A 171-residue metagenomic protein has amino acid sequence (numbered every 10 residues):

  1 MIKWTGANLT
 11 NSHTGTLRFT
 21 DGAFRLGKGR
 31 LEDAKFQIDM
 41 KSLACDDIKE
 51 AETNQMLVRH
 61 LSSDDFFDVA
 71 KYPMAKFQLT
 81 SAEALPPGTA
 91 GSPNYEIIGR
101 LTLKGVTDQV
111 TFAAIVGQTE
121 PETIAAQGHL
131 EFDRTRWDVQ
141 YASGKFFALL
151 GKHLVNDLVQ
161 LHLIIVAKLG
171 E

Functional and structural regions predicted by a protein language model:
M1-E171: Low-complexity, acidic/polar, glycine-enriched regions of mature
